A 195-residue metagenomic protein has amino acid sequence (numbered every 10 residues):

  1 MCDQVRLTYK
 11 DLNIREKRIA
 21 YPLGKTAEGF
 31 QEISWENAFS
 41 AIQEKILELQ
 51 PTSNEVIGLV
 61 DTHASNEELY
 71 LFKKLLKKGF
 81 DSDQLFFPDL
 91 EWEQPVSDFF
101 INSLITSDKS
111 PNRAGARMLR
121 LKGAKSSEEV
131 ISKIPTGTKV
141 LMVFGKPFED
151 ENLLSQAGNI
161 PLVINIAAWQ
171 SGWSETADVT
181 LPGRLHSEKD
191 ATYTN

Functional and structural regions predicted by a protein language model:
M1-K189, T194: Catalytic alpha/large subunits of respiratory electron-transfer oxidoreductases, centered on bis-MGD molybdoenzymes
